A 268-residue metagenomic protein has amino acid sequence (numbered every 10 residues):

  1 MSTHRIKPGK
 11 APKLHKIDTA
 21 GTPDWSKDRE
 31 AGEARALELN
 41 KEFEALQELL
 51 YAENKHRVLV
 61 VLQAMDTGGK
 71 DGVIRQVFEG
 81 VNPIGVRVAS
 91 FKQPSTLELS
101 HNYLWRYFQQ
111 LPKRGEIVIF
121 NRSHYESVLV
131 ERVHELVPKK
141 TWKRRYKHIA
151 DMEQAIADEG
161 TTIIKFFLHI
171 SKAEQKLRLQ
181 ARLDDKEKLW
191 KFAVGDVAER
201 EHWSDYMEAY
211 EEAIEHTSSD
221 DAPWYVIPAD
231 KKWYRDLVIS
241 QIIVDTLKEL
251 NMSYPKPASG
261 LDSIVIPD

Functional and structural regions predicted by a protein language model:
M1-E38: Charged, amphipathic alpha-helical linker segments immediately N-terminal to NTP-binding catalytic cores
W25-A34, I84-R144: Conserved nucleotide-sensing/catalytic segment adjacent to the nucleotide-binding pocket in NTP-handling enzymes
E42-Y51: Pre-Walker A adenine-sensing motif
H56-R57, R114-I117, G160-I164: Loop/turn-to-beta-strand initiation segments
V61-F78: Glycine-rich phosphate-binding P-loop
T67, P94-L97, S123-E126, E135 (+3 more regions): Conserved nucleotide-binding/hydrolysis micro-motifs of P-loop NTPases
V130-H148, I156-E208, P255-D262: A glycine- and Lys/Arg-enriched "phosphate-lid" helix/loop adjacent to the NTP-binding pocket of small-molecule kinases
Y206-E211, E215-D268: NTP-dependent small-molecule kinase module
